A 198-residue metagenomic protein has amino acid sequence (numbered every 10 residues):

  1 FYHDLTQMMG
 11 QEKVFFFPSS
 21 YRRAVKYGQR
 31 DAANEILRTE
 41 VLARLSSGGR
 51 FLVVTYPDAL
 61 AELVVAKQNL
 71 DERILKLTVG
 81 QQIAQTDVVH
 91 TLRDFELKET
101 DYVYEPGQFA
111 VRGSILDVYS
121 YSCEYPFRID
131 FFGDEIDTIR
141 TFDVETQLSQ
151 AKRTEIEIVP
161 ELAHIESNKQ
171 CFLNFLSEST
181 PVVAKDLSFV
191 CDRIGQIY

Functional and structural regions predicted by a protein language model:
F1-Y198: ASCE RecA-like P-loop NTPase motor cores that couple ATP hydrolysis to mechanical translocation on nucleic acids
